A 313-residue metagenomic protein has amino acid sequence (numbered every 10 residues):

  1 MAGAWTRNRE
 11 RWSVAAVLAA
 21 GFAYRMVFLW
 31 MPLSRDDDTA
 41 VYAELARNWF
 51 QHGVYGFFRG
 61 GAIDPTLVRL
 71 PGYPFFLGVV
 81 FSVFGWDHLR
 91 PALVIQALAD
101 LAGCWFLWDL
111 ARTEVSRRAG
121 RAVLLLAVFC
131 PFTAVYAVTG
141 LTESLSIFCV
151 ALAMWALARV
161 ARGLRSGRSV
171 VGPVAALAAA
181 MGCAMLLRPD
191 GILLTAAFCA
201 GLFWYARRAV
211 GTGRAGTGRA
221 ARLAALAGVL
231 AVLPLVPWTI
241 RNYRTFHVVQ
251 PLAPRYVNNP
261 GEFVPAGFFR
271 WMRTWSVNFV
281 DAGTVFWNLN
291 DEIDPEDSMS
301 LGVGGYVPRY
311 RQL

Functional and structural regions predicted by a protein language model:
R9-D36, V229-N242: Transmembrane signal-anchor helices characteristic of membrane glycosylation enzymes that use polyprenol
L18-Y24, G120-P131, W155, M181-M185: Short helix- or helix-capping micro-motifs that position conserved polar/aromatic residues at function-defining sites
A23-Y24, T39-P65, G72-F75: Extracytosolic helix-loop segments that constitute the early lumenal/periplasmic catalytic or substrate-binding loops
R35-D36, V138-S146, L187: Short acidic/glycine- and proline-prone juxtamembrane loop motifs at membrane-interface regions of multi-pass membrane
P71-F75, V83-A102, Y136, G140: Loop-to-helix entry region of an early transmembrane alpha helix in multi-pass inner-membrane enzymes
V94-V115, L152: Transmembrane-helix motifs of polytopic, lipid-linked glycan transferases
R117, A153-A176, A206-V210: Membrane-interface transmembrane helices that cradle and orient dolichyl/undecaprenyl
P251-L313: Membrane-proximal stem/loop segments at transmembrane-domain junctions that anchor or position
